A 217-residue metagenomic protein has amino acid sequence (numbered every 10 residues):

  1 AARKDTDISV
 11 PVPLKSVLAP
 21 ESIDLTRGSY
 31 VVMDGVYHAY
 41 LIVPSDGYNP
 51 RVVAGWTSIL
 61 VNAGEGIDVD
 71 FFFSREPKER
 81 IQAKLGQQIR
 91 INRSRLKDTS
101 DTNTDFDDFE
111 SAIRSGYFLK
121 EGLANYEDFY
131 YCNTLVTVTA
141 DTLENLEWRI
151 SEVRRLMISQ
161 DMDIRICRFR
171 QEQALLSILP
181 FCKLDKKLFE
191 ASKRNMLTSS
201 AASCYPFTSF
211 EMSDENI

Functional and structural regions predicted by a protein language model:
A1-F207: Extended, folded cores of ATP/NTP-driven motor/assembly subunits in large transport and secretion machines
C204-I217: The Walker A/P-loop phosphate-binding site
